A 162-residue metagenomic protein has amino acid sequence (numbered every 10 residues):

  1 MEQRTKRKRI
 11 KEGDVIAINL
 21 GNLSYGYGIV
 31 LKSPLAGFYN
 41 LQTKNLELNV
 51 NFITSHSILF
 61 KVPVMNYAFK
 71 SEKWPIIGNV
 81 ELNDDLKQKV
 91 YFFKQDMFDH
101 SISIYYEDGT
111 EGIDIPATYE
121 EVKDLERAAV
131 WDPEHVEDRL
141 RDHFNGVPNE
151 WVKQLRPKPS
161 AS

Functional and structural regions predicted by a protein language model:
M1-L35: Short N-terminal edge-element motif at the start of the domain
G26, N45-E47, G112-I113: Short, surface-exposed beta-strand/loop "edge" segments at domain boundaries and coil↔beta transitions
S33-V50, P63-N66: Basic/aromatic-rich interaction segments and small domains that mediate binding to polyanionic partners
V50-N51, S55-L59: A broadly used, surface-exposed interaction patch
V62-S162: Beta-strand-rich cores of mature extracytoplasmic or soluble domains
